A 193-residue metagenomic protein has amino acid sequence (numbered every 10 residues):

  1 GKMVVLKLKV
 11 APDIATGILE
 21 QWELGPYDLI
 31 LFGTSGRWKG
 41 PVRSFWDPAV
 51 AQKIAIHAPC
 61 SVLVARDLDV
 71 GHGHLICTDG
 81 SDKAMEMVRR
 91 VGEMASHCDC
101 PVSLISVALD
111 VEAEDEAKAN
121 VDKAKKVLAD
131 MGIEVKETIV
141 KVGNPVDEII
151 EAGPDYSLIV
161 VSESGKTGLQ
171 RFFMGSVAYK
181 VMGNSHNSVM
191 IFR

Functional and structural regions predicted by a protein language model:
M3-L8, V62, V135-T138, V189: Generic structural signal for residues in well-ordered beta-strands
L6-G17, K141-V146: Charged docking surfaces used in two-component/phosphorelay signaling
L8-V10, S106, I139-V140, R193: Residue-level recognition of beta-strand->loop/alpha-helix junctions
T16-D69, P154-R193: Gly/Ser-rich helix-loop-strand patches that form or flank binding pockets for ribonucleotide-derived cofactors
G36, G80, A108, N144 (+1 more regions): Flexible, active-site-proximal loop/turn residues at the rims of small-molecule/cofactor binding pockets and catalytic
H57, V70-I139, A152, L158 (+1 more regions): Small/aliphatic-rich secondary-structure junction motif
